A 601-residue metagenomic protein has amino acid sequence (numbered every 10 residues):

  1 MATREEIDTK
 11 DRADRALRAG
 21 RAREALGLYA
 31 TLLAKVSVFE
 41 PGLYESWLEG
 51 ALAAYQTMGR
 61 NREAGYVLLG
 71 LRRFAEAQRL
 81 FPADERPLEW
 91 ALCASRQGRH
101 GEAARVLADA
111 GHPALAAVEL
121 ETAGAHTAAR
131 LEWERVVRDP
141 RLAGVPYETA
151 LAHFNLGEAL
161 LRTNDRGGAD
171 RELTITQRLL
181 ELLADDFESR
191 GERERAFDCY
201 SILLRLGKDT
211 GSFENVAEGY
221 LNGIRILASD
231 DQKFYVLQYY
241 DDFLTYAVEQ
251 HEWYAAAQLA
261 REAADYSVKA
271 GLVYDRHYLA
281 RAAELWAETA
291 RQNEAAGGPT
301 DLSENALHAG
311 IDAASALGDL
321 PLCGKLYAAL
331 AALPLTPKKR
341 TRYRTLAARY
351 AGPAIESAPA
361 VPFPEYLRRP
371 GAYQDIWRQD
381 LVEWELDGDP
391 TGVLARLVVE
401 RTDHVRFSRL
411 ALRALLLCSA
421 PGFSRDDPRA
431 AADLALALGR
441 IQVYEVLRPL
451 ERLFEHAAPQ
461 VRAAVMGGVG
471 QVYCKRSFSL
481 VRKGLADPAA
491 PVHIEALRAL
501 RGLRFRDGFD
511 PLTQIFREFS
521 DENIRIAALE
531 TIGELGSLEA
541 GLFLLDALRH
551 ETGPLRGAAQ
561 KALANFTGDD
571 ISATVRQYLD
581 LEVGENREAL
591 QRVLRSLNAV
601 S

Functional and structural regions predicted by a protein language model:
E40, G124, S267, G271 (+13 more regions): Alpha-solenoid repeat junctions
G101, Q374-V382, V405-G422, V443-E455 (+5 more regions): Amphipathic alpha-helical scaffolding segments comprising HEAT/armadillo-like alpha-solenoid repeats
P428-R429, Y444, P459-Q460, K475 (+5 more regions): Alpha-helix N-cap/helix-start positions at coil->helix boundaries
